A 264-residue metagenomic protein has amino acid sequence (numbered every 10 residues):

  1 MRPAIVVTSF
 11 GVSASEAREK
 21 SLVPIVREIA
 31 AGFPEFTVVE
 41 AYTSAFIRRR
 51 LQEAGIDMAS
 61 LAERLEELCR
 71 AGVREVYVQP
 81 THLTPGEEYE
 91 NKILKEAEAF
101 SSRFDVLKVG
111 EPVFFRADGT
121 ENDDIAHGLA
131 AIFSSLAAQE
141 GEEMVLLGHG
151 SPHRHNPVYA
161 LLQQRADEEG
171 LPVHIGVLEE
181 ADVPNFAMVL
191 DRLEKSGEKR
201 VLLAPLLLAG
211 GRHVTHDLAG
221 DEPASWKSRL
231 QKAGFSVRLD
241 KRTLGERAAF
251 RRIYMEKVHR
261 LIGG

Functional and structural regions predicted by a protein language model:
M1-G264: Active-site-proximal alpha-helix that buttresses catalytic centers in soluble enzyme cores
